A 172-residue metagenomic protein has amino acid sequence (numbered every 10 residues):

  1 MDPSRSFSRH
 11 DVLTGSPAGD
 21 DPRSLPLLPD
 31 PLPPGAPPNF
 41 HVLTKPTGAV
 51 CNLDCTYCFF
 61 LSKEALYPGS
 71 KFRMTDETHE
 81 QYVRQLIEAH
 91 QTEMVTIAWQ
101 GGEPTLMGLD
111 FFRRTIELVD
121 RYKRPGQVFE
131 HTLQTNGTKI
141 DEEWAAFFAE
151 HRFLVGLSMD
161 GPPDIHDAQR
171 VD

Functional and structural regions predicted by a protein language model:
M1-T44, S62, H90-T92: N-terminal [4Fe-4S]-dependent radical SAM core
P37-E77: Canonical Radical SAM [4Fe-4S] cluster-binding loop centered on the CxxxCxxC motif and its immediate flanking residues
P46, G101-G102, T135: Short glycine-centered, acidic/aromatic-flanked micro-motifs in structured strand/loop junctions that mark active-site
A49-V50, E64-A65, P104-T105, T138-I140: A short acidic, glycine/proline-enriched capping/turn motif at secondary-structure boundaries, especially helix N-cap
A65-L66, V95-G102: Glycine-/proline-rich flexible loop or hinge segments
P68-F72, G101, D172: Acidic/glycine-enriched edge-of-secondary-structure segments
V83-R84, E88-A98, M107-D172: Radical SAM/AdoMet-radical enzyme domain recognition
